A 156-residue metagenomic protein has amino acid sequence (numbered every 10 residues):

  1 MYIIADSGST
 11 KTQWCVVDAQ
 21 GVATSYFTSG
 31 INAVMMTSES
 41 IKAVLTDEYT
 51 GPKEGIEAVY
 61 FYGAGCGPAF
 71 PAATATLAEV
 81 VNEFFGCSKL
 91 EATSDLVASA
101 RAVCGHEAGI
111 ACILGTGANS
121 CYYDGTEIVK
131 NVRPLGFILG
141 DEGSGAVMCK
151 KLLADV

Functional and structural regions predicted by a protein language model:
Y2-A43, E54-G55, I128-K130, P134-L135: Short glycine-rich, Thr/Ser-proximal phosphate-binding strand/loop in the N-terminal lobe of ATP-dependent enzymes
Y2-D6, I56-Y60, E91, G109-I113: Short glycine-aspartate micro-motif
T10, A64-G67, T116-N119: Short glycine-rich anion-binding loops that position phosphate/pyrophosphate groups of nucleotides and phosphorylated
T12-V17, R101, C112, A118-Y123: Short beta-strand scaffold segments in enzyme catalytic cores
A19-G21, T76-F84, G109, G125-K130: A glycine- and small-aliphatic-rich helix-loop capping segment at beta-alpha/alpha-beta transitions that lines
Y49-F84, E91, V103-C104: Short beta-strand-loop/turn "lid" adjacent to the catalytic site in phosphate-handling enzymes
C87-A111: Conserved phosphate-binding catalytic cores of ATP/NTP-utilizing and phosphoryl-transfer enzymes
I128-V156: Glycine-rich phosphate-binding loop plus the immediately following alpha-helix
